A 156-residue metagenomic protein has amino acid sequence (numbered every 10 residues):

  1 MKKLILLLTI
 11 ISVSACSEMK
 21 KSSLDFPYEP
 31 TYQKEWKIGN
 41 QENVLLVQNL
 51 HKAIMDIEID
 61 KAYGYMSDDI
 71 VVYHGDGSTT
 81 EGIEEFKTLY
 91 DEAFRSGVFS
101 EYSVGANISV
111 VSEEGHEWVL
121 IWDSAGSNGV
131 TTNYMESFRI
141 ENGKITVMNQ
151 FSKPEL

Functional and structural regions predicted by a protein language model:
M1-L4: Positively charged n-region of N-terminal signal peptides that target proteins for export
S12-A15: C-terminal motif of bacterial Sec signal peptides marking the signal peptidase cleavage site
S17-D56, G64: Short, low-complexity N-terminal intrinsically disordered segments enriched in polar/charged residues
M19-K21, N133-L156: Short beta-strand edge/turn micro-motifs at domain boundaries
I57-D69, Y73: Short, well-ordered alpha-helical segments enriched in acidic and aromatic residues
M66, D123-S127, S152: Short beta-strand segments enriched in hydrophobic/aromatic residues within well-folded beta-rich domains
V71-E81: A short gly/proline-enriched turn/hairpin at secondary-structure junctions
L89-V130: Surface-exposed, charged secondary-structure patches
